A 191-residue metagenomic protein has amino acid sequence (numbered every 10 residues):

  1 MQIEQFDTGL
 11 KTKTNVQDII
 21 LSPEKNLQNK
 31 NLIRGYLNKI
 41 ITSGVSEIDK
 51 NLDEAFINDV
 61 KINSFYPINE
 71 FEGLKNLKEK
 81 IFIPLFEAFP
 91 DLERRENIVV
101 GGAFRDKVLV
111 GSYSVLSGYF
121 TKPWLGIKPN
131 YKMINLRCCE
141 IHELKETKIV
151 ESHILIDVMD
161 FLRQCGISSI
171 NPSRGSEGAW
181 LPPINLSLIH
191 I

Functional and structural regions predicted by a protein language model:
M1-I189: C-terminal and inter-domain tail/linker signature
